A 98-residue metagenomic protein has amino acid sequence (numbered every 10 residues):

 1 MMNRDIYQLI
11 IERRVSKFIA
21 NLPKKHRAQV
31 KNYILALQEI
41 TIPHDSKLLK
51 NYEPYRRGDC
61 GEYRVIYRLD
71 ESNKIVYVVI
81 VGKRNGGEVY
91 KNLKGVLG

Functional and structural regions predicted by a protein language model:
M1-M2, I6-L9, C60, R68-G98: Enriched for short, Lys/Arg-rich terminal
M1-Y33: Arg/Lys-rich, positively charged N-terminal/basic patches that mediate binding to nucleic acids
R14, P54, K83: Residues that form or immediately flank small-molecule/cofactor binding pockets and catalytic motifs
S16, I66-R68: Short, surface-exposed helix/turn micro-motifs that flank interaction/cofactor sites
K17, A36, K83-G86: Active-site micro-motifs of SAM-dependent methyltransferase domains
N32-G58: A short, surface-exposed loop/turn module that caps and links secondary-structure elements
Y63: ATP phosphate-binding glycine-rich loop
